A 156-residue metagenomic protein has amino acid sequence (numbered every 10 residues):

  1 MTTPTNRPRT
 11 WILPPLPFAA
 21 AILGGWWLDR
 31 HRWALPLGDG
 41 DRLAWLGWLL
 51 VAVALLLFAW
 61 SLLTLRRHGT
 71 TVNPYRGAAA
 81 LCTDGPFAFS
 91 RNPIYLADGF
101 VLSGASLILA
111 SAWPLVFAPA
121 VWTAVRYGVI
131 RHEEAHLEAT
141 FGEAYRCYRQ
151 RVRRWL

Functional and structural regions predicted by a protein language model:
M1-D84, L96-L156: Membrane-anchoring alpha-helices and their flanking helix-loop junctions
F87: Solvent-exposed interhelical
N92: Extended, alpha-helix-rich binding/interface surfaces that flank or overlap catalytic cores and mediate recognition
